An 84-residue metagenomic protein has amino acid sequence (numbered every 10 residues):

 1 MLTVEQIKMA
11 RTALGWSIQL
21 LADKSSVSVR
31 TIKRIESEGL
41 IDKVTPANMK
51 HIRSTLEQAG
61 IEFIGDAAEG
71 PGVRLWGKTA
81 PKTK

Functional and structural regions predicted by a protein language model:
M1-L2: A detector for short, charged/polar N-terminal pre-domain segments
Q6, T31-R34, G72: Residue-level recognition of specific faces of alpha-helices
I7-L20, G77, K82-T83: Short basic helix-loop element that most often maps to the first helix and adjoining turn of HTH DNA-binding modules
A10, K24, I35: Residues in the recognition helix of alpha-helical DNA-binding motifs
L20, T31, N48: Residues in the helix-turn-helix
V27-V44: Recognition helix of helix-turn-helix/homeodomain-like DNA-binding domains that insert into the DNA major groove
P46-F63: DNA major-groove recognition helix of helix-turn-helix/homeodomain DNA-binding modules
I61-K84: Helix-turn-helix/homeodomain-like alpha-helical modules used for DNA recognition and transcription-factor dimerization
